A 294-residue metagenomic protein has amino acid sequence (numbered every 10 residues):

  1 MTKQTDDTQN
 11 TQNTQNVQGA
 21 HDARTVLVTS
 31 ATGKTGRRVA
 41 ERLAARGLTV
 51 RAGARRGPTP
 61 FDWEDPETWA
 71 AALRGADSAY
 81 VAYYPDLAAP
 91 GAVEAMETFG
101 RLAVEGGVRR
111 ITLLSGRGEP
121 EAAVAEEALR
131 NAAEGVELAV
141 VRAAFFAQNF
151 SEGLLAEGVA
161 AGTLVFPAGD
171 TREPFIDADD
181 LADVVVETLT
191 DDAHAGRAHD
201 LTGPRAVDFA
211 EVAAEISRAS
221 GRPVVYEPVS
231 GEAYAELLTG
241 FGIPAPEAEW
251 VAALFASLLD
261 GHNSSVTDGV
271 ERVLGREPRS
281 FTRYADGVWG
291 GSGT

Functional and structural regions predicted by a protein language model:
T2-K3, E232-T294: A hydrophobic C-terminal alpha-helical subdomain
T2-T8, H21-T49, R55, F61-E67 (+8 more regions): Oxidoreductase cofactor-interface core, primarily capturing Rossmann-like NAD(P)-dependent enzymes
N10-G19: Intrinsically disordered, low-complexity repeat regions of secreted/extracellular protein precursors
